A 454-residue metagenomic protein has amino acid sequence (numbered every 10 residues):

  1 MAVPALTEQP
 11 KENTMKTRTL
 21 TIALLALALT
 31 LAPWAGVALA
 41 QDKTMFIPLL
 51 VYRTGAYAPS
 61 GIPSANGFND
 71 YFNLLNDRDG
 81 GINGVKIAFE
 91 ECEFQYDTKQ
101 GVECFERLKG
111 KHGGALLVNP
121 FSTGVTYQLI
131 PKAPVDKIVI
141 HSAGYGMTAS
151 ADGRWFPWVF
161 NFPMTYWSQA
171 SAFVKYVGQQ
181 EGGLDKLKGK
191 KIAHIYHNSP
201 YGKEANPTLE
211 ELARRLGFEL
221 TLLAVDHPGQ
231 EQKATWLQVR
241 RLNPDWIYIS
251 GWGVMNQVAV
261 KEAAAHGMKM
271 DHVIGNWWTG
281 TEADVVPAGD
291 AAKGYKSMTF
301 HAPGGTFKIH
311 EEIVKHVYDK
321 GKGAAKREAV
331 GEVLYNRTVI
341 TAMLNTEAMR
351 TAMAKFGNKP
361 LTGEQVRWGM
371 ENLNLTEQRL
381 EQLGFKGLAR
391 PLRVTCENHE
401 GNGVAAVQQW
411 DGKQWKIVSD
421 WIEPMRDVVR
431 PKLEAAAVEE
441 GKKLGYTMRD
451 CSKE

Functional and structural regions predicted by a protein language model:
A23-P33: Bacterial N-terminal signal peptides
P33-A40: Sec/Tat signal peptide C-region and signal peptidase I cleavage site
D42-F46, P59-N66, R78-G153, F162 (+4 more regions): Beta-alpha junction/loop-to-helix N-cap segments that form part of ligand/metal-binding clefts
T44-N69, E93-K99, F121-S122, I195-E204 (+1 more regions): Extracytoplasmic "Venus flytrap"
Q100-E103, T148-A149, P157-G267, G304-K308: Extracellular/periplasmic Venus flytrap/periplasmic-binding protein
L108-F121, H141-A143, K191-Y196, N243-G253 (+3 more regions): Periplasmic-binding protein-like
A263-A342, I422-V428: Extracellular/periplasmic periplasmic-binding protein-like sensory domains
A324-Y335, T346-S419, P424, K453: Segments of small-molecule ligand-sensing domains
